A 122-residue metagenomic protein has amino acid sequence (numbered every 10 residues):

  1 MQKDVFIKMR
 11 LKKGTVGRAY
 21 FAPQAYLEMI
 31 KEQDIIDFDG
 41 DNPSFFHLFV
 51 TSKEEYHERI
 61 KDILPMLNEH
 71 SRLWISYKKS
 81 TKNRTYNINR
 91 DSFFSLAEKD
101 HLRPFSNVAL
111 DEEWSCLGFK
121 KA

Functional and structural regions predicted by a protein language model:
M1-L27: N-terminal, charge-rich interaction modules
G14, N42-P43, H70: A general structural motif
Q24-M29, N83-T85: Short, charged/polar "capping" segments at the starts of alpha-helices and the immediately preceding loops
D34-P43: Short acidic low-complexity segments
F46-Y56: Short, glycine-rich nucleotide/cofactor-binding loops
H57-D91: Mid-chain, well-packed structural core segment of small domains
N87-N107: Conserved Class I S-adenosyl-L-methionine
L102-A122: Class I S-adenosyl-L-methionine
